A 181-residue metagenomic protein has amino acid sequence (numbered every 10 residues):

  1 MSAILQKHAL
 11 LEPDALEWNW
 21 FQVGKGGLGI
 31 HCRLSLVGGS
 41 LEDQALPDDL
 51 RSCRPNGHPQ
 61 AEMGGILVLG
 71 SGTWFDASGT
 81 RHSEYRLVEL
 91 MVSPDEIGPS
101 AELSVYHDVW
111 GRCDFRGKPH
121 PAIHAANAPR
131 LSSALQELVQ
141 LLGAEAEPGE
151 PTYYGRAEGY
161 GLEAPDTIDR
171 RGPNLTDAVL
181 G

Functional and structural regions predicted by a protein language model:
M1-K118, H124, A128, G149-T152: Structured alpha/beta or helical-core interaction and ligand-binding surfaces enriched in interleaved
E96-G181: Acidic, proline/glycine-rich low-complexity IDRs
